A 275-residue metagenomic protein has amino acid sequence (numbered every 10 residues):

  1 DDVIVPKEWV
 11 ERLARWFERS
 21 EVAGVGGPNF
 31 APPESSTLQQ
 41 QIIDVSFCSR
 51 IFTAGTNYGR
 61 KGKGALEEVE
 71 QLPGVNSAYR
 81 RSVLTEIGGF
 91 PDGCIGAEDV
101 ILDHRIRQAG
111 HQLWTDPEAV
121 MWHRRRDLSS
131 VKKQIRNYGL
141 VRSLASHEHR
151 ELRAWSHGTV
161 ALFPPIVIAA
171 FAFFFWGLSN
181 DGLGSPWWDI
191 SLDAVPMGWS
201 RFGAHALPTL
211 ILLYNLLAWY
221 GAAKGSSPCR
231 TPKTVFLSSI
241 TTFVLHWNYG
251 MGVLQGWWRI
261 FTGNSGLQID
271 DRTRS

Functional and structural regions predicted by a protein language model:
D1-I4: The conserved acidic donor/metal-binding loop of glycosyltransferases
P6-V45, E118-V120: Conserved donor NDP-sugar-binding/catalytic core segment of glycosyltransferases
E8, R12, Q41, I101-R105 (+3 more regions): Alpha-helical elements of Rossmann-like donor-binding domains used by nucleotide-donor carbohydrate transfer enzymes
V22-G24, S77, L113: Short, Asp-centered acidic motifs that coordinate Mg2+ and/or phosphate in catalytic or ligand-binding sites
G27-N29, P33, I43-E70, T85 (+1 more regions): Short, flexible, basic/aromatic active-site loop/helix in glycosyltransferases
A31-P33, T85, P91-R153: Catalytic donor/gating beta->alpha subdomain of glycosyltransferases that bind UDP-sugars
P73-G88: Conserved nucleotide-sugar donor-binding and metal-coordinating catalytic region shared by glycosyltransferases
W122-L245, G250-Q255, R259, N264-S275: Active-site-adjacent helix/loop segment of glycosyltransferases that harbors family-specific signature motifs
